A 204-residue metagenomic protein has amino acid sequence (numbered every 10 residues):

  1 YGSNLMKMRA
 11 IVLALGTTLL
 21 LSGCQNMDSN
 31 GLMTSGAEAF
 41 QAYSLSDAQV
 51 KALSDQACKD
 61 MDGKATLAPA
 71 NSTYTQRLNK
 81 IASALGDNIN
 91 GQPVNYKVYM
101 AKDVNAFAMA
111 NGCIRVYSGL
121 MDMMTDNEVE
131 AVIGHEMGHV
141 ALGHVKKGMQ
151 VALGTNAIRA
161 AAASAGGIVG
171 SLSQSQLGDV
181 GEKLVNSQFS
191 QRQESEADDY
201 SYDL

Functional and structural regions predicted by a protein language model:
Y1-M6: Short, Lys/Arg-enriched N-terminal segments with co-localized hydrophobic residues within the first ~10-30 amino acids
K7-V12, S22-L204: A Zn2+-metalloprotease active-site environment signal
